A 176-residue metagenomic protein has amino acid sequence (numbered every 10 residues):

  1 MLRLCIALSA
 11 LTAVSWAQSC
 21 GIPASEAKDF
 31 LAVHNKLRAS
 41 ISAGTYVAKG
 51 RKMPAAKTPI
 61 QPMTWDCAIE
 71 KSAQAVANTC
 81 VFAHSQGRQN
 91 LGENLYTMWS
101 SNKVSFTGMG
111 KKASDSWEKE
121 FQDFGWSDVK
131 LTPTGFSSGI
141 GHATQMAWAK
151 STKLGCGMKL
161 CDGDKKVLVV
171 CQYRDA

Functional and structural regions predicted by a protein language model:
M1-A10: Classical eukaryotic N-terminal signal peptides for Sec-dependent ER targeting/secretion, especially the positively
R3, V14-A176: Mature extracellular or exoplasmic CAP/SCP-family domains and secreted bioactive peptides
